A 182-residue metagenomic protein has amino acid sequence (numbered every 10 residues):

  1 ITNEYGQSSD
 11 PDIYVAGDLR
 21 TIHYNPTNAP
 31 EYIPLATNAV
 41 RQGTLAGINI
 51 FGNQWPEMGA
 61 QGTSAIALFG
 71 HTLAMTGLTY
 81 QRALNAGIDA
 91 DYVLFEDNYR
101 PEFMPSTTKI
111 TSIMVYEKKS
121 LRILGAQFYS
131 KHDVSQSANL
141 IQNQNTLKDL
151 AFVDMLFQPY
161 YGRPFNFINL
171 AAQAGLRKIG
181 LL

Functional and structural regions predicted by a protein language model:
I1-L45, S137-N143: FAD-site-proximal beta/loop scaffold in flavoenzymes
Y5-G6, A65, M104: Short secondary-structure boundary/capping segments
S8, R41-Q42, G59-Q61, K109: Short gly/pro-enriched beta-turn/loop segments at secondary-structure junctions
T21, A29-P34, I48-G77, L150-Q158: Active-site-proximal substrate-binding core of FAD-dependent oxidoreductases
A46-N53, A174, K178: C-terminal alpha-helix
H71-T76, A86-L182: Flexible, glycine-rich terminal cap/loop adjacent to redox cofactors in electron-transfer oxidoreductases
